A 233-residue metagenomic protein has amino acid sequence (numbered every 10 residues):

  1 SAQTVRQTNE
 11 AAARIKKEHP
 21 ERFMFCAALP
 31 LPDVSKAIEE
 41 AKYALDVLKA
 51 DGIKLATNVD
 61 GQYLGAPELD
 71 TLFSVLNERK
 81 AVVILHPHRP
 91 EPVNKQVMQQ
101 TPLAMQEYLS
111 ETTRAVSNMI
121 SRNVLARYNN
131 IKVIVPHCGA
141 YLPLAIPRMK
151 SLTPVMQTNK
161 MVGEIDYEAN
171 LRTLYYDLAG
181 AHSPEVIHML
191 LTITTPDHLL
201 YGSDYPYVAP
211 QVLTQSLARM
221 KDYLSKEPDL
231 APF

Functional and structural regions predicted by a protein language model:
S1-V59, P67-E68, S203: Mid-domain alpha/beta scaffold segments of enzyme catalytic cores
Q3, P32, Y108-T112, L178 (+1 more regions): Short, surface-exposed alpha-helical recognition segments that flank or form part of ligand/macromolecule-binding
T4, L72-V75, R79, L230-F233: Extended, well-ordered alpha-helical scaffold segments
Q7, T71, M119, Q215-A218: A general alpha-helical scaffold signature found inside nucleotide-binding enzyme cores
E10-E18, E39-Y43, D51, I131 (+2 more regions): Mid-to-C-terminal alpha-helical segments outside catalytic/metal-binding sites
A28, A104-Y108, S225: Short coil/turn segments at secondary-structure junctions
L31, P87-E91, P206-V208: Short glycine-enriched loops at secondary-structure junctions
D46-L200: Catalytic pocket-lining loop regions of alpha/beta-barrel enzymes, especially the amidohydrolase/enolase/GH5 lineages
